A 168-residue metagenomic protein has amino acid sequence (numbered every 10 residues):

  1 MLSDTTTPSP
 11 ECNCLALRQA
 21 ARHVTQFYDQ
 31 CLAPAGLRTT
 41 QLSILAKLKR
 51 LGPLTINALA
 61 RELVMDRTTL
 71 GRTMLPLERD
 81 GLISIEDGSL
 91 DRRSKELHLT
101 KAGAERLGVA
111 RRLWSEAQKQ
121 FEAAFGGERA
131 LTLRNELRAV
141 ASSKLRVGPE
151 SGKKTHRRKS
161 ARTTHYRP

Functional and structural regions predicted by a protein language model:
M1-S9, R112, G127-P168: C-terminal regulatory/oligomerization modules of transcriptional regulators
T5-S9, R61, D87-S89: Short secondary-structure boundary/capping segments
P8, L15-R18, R22, Q26-T69 (+4 more regions): N-terminal helix-turn-helix DNA-binding core of bacterial DNA-binding proteins
S9-A16, A20, K95, A102 (+1 more regions): Conserved acidic
C12, A16, E62, T69 (+3 more regions): Alpha-helical initiation/capping and key positions within long helical/coiled-coil segments
T25, P53, L75-N135, A139: Charged, amphipathic alpha-helical coiled-coil/dimerization segments
L45, E122, S160: Alpha-helical and His/Cys-centered functional microenvironments
G71-R72, H98, R162: Intrinsically disordered, low-complexity repeat segments enriched in small/polar residues
